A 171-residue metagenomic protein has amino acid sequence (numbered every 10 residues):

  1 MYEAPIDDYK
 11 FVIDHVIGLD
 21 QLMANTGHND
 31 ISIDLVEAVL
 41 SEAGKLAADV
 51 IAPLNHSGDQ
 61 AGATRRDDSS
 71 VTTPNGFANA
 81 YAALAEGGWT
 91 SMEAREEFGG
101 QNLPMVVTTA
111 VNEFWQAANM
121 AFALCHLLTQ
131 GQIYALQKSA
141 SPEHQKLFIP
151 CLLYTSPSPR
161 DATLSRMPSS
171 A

Functional and structural regions predicted by a protein language model:
M1-L127, E143: Amphipathic, small/basic residue-rich leader segments at the start of a protein or domain
Q132: Conserved glycine-bearing catalytic or ligand-binding loops at nucleotide- and phosphate-handling centers of large
A135-L136: Long, charge-dense accessory insertions within large macromolecular proteins
E143-S156: Phosphate/diphosphate-binding loops
Y154-A171: Single conserved hydrophobic/aromatic residue that forms the stacking wall/gate of nucleotide- or nucleobase-binding
